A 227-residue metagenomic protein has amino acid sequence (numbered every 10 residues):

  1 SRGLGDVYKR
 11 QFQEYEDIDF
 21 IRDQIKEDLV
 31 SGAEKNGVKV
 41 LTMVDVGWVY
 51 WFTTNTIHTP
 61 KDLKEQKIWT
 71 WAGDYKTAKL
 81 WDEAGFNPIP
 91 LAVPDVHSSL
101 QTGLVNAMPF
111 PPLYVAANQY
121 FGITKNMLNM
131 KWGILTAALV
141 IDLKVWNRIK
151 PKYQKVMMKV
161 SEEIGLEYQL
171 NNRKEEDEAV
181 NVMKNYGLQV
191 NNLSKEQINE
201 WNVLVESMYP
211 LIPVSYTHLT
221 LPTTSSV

Functional and structural regions predicted by a protein language model:
S1-E16, S31-L219: N-terminal secretory/targeting leader peptides
E16-V30: A gly/proline- and charged-residue-enriched helix-loop-helix capping module
I21-D23, L100, P222: A generic signature of intrinsically disordered, low-complexity regions enriched in glycine/proline and charged/polar
T220-V227: A short, hydrophobic C-terminal helix/tail in secreted or cell-surface proteins
